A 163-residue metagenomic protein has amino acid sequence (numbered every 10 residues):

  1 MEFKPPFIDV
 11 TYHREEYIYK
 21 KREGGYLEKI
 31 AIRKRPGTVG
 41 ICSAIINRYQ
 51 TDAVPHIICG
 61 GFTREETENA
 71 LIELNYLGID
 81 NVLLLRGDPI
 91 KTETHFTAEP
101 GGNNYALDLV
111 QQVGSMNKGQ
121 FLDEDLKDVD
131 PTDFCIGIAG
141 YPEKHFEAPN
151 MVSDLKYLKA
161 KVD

Functional and structural regions predicted by a protein language model:
M1, D52-E65, C135-L155: Active-site mouth loops of central-metabolism enzymes
E2-K4, G40-Q50, L71-I79, L126-P131 (+1 more regions): Acidic (Asp/Glu)-rich catalytic clusters
E2-P36, I90-G101: Glycine-rich, proline-tolerant flexible connector loops at the mouths of alpha/beta enzymes
P6-V10, A53-I57, V82-L84, I136-G140 (+1 more regions): Hydrophobic faces of well-ordered beta-strands that scaffold small-molecule active sites in alpha/beta enzyme cores
Y12-E16, C59-G61, R86-I90, G140-K144: Active-site-proximal loop/turn and secondary-structure-junction residues that shape catalytic pockets, frequently
R22-P55, G101-I138: Alpha-helix-loop-beta-strand connector modules within alpha/beta enzyme cores
R64-Q111, S115: Flexible, glycine-rich active-site loops centered on histidine and acidic residues that chelate a metal or position
D154, V162-D163: Selected transmembrane alpha-helices and immediately adjacent juxtamembrane segments of polytopic inner-membrane
